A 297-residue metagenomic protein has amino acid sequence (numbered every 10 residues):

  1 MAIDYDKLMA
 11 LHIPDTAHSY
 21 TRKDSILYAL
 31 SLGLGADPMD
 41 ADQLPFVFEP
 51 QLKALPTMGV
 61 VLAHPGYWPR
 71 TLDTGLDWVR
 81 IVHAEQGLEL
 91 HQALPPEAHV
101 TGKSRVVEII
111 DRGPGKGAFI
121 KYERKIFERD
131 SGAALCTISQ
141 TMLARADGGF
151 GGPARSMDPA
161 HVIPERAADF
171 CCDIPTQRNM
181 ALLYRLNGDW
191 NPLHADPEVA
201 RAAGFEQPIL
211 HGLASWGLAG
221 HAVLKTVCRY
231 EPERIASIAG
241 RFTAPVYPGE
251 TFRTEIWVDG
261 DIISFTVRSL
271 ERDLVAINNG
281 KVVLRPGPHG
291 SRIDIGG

Functional and structural regions predicted by a protein language model:
M1-H99, V227, G290, I295: Hydrophobic, proline/glycine-rich low-complexity stretches
M1-I13, H64, I81-C172, V246-G249 (+1 more regions): HotDog/MaoC-like acyl-thioester-processing domains
M1-K53, M142-L210: Catalytic strand-loop segment that frames the active site of acyl-thioester-processing enzymes
Y5, A17, Q43-P45, L52-G59 (+16 more regions): Generic secondary-structure boundary/loop-capping signal
E198-A276, H289-R292: Catalytic-pocket segment enriched in acidic/His residues
